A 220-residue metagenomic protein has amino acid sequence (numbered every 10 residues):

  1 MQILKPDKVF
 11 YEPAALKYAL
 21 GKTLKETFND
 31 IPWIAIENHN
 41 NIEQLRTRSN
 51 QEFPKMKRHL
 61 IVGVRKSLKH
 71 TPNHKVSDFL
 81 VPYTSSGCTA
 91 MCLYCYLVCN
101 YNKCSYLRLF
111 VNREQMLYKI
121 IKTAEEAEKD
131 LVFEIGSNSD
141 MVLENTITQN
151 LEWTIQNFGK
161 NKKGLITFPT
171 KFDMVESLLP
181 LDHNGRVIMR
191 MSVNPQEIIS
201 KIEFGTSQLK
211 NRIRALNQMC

Functional and structural regions predicted by a protein language model:
M1-D78: Flexible, acidic/Gly-rich N-terminal and inter-domain linker regions that tether and position cofactor-handling modules
G21-K25, T148-E152, I213: Short amphipathic alpha-helical segment that frequently serves as the phosphate-/nucleotide-binding helix
E52-P54, I61-V76, L93, L97-R190: Conserved Radical SAM active-site core
Y83-C92: Cysteine-centered iron-sulfur cluster-binding motifs in ferredoxin-type domains/subunits of redox enzymes
F110, G205-L209: Short, conserved loop/turn and helix-capping segments at secondary-structure boundaries that abut family-defining
M191-P195: Short, small-residue-rich loop/turn micro-motifs
Q196-S200, G205, C220: Conserved strand-turn element in the central/C-terminal portion of the radical SAM core barrel that lines
K210-C220: Conserved C-terminal portion of the radical SAM core fold that forms the substrate/S-adenosylmethionine-binding
